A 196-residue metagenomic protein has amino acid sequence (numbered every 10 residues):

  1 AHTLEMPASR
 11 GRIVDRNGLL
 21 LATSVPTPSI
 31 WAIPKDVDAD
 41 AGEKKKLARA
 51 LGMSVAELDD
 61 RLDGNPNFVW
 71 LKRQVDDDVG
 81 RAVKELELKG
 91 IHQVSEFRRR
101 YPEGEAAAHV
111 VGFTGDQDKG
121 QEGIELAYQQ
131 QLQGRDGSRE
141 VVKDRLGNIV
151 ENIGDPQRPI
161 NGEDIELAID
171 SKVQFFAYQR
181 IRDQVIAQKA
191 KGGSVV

Functional and structural regions predicted by a protein language model:
H2-A8, I186-K191: Short loop/turn motifs at secondary-structure junctions and domain boundaries
P7-G52: Juxtamembrane extramembrane loops of integral membrane proteins
R10-R16, K189-V196: A short, well-structured edge-of-sheet supersecondary motif
L21-T23, L167-A168, V196: Structural recognition of the beta-strand scaffold that forms the well-ordered cores of secreted hydrolase catalytic
T23-V25, D59-N65, K189-K191: Short, glycine-/polar-rich solvent-exposed loops and beta-turns at beta-strand/coil boundaries
D36, G42-L51, D60-E163: Small/polar-residue-rich segments within soluble enzyme cores
F68, V150-G193: Conserved, well-ordered alpha-helix/loop/beta-strand core segments that scaffold catalytic motifs
